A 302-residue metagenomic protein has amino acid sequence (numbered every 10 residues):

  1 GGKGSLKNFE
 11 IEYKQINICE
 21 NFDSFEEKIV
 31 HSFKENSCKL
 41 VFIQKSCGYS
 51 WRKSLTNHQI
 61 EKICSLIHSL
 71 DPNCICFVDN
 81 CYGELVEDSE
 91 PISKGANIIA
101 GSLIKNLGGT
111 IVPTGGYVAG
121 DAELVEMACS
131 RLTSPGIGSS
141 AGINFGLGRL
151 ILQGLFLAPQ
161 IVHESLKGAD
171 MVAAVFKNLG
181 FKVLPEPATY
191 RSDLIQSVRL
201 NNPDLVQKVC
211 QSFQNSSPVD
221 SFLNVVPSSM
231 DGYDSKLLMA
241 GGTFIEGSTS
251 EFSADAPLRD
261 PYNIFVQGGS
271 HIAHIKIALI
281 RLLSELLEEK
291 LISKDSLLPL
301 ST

Functional and structural regions predicted by a protein language model:
G1-H163, K167, A173-F176, G180-L184 (+1 more regions): Conserved PLP-enzyme active-site core in the AAT-like
K177-L300: Conserved C-terminal alpha-helix-loop-beta "cap" of PLP-dependent enzymes that closes/shapes the active-site mouth
